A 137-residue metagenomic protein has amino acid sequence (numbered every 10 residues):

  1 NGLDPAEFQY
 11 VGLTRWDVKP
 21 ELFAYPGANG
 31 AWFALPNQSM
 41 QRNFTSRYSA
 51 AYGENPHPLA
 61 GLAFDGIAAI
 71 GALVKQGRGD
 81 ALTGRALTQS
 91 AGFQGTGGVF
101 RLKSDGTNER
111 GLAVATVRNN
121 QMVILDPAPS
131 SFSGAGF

Functional and structural regions predicted by a protein language model:
N1-A31, G136: Extracellular/periplasmic bilobed ligand-binding domains
E7, F44, A81-T83: Generic signature of mature, soluble extracytoplasmic domains
G12-R15, L35, T116-R118, D126: Active-site proximal loops enriched in glycine and acidic residues that flank catalytic Cys/His/Asp and coordinate
F33-L35, Y52: Solvent-exposed soluble domains appended to multi-pass membrane proteins
N37-F44, A63, I67: Hydrophobic alpha-helical segments within soluble ligand-binding/sensing domains
M40-P56, S133: The feature captures the short pre-catalytic strand/loop hairpin that immediately precedes and shapes the active-site
Y52-I124, G136-F137: Segments of small-molecule ligand-sensing domains
I124-S130: Short amphipathic beta-strand/extended segments with alternating polar/hydrophobic composition
